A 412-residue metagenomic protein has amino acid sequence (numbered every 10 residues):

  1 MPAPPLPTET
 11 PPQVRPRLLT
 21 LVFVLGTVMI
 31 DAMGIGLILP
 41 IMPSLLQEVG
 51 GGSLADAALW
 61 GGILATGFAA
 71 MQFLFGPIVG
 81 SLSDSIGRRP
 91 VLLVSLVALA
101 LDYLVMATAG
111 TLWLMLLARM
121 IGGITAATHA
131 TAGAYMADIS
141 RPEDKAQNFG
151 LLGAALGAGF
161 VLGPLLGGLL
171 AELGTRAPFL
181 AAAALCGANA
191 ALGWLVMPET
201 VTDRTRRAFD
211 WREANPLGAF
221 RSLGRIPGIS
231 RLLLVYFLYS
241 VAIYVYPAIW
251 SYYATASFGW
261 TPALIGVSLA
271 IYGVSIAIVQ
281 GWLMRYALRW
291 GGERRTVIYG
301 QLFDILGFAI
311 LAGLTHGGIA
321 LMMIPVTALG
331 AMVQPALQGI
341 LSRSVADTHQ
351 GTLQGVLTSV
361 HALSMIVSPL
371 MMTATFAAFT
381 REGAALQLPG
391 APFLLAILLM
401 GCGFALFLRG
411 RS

Functional and structural regions predicted by a protein language model:
P7-L18, P198-V235, S257: Juxtamembrane intracellular "pre-TM" segments in multi-pass secondary transporters
I41-A58, A248-I265: Short amphipathic helix-loop junctions that connect adjacent transmembrane helices in Major Facilitator Superfamily/SLC
F75-G87, V279-E293: Helix-to-loop junctions at the C-terminal end of transmembrane segments in multipass secondary transporters
G87, T108-W113, G259, G313-T315: Helix-breaking motifs and short loop linkers at transmembrane-helix boundaries and internal kinks in secondary membrane
P90-V105, R295-I310: Structural signature of the two symmetry-related core transmembrane helices
A118-G157: Cytoplasmic helix-loop-helix junction between adjacent transmembrane helices in 12-TM secondary transporters
A171-A184, A374-L398: A membrane-interface helix-boundary motif in multi-pass transporters
A190-V196, L394-S412: Multi-pass alpha-helical transporter architecture, strongest for 12-TM Major Facilitator/SLC carriers used
